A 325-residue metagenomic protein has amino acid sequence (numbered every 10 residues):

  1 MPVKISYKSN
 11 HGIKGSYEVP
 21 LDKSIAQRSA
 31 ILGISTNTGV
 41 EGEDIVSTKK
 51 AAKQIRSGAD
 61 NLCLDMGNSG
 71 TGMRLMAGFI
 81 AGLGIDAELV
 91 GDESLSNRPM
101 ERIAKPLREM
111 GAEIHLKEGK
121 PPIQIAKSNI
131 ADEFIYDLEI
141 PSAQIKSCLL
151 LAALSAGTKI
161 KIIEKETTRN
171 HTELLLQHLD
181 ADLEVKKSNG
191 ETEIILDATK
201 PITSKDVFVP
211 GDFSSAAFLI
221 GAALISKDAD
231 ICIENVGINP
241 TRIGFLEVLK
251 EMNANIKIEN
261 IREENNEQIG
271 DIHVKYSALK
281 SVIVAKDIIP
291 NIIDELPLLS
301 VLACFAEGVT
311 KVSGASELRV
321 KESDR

Functional and structural regions predicted by a protein language model:
M1-R325: Structural preference for solvent-exposed beta-strand-turn elements and adjacent flexible terminal/loop segments within
